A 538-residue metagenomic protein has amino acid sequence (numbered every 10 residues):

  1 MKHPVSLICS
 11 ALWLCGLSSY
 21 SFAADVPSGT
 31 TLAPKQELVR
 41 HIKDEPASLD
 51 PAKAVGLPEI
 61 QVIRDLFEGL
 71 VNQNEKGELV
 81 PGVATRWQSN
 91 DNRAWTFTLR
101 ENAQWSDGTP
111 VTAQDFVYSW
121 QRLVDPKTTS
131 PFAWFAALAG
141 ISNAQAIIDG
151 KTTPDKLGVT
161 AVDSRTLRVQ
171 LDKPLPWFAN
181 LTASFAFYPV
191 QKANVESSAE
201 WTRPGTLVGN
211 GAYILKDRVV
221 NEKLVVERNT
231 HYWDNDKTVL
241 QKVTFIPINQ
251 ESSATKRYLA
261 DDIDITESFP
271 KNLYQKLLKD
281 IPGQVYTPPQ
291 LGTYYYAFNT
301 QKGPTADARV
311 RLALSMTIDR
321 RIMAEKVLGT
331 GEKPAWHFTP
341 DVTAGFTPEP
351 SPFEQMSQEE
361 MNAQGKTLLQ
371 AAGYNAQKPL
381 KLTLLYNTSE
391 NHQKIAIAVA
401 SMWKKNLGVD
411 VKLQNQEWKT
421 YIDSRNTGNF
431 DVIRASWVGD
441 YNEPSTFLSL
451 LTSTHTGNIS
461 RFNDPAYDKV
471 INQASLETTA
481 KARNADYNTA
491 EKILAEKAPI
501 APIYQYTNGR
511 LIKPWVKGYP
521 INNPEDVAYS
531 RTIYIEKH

Functional and structural regions predicted by a protein language model:
A24, T31, T160, Q358-E359 (+4 more regions): Extracytoplasmic/peripheral linker and loop segments enriched in polar/acidic and small residues with frequent Thr/Pro
H41-D91, Q121, T206-G209: N-terminal lobe/hinge region of extracytoplasmic solute-binding protein
E78, Q145-A146, G150-K156, T160 (+6 more regions): Gly/Pro-rich hinge or "lid" segments in bacterial periplasmic/extracellular proteins
T112-S119, S164-Q170, P174, G211-A212 (+7 more regions): Alpha-helical secondary-structure segments
K216-E227, T244-K302, E325, P334: Extracellular/periplasmic solute-recognition and catalytic clefts
V220, N362, K366-G439, A480 (+1 more regions): Ligand/substrate-recognition segments at binding pockets and active sites
K333-A371, S389-K394: Structural transition elements
R510-H538: Long beta-strand-rich cores associated with HINT superfamily self-processing modules
